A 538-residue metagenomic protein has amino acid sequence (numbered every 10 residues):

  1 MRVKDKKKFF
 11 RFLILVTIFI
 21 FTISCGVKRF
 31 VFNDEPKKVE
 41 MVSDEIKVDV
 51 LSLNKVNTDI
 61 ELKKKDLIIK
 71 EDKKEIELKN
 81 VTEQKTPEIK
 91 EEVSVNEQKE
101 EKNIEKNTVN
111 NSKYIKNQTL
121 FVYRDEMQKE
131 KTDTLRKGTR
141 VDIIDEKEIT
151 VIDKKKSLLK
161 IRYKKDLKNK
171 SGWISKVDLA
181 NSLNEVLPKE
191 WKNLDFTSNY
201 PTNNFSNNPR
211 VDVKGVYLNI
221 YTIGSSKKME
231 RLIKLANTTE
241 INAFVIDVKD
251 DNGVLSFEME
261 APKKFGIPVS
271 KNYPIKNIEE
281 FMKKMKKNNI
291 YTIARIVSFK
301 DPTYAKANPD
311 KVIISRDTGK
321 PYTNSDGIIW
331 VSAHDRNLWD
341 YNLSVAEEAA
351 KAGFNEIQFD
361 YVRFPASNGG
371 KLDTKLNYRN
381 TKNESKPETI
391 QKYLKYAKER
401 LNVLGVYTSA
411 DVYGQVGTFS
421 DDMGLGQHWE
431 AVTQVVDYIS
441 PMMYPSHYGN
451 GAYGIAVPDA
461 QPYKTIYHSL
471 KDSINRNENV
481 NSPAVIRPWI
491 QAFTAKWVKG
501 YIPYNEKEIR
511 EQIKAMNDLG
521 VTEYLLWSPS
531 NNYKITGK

Functional and structural regions predicted by a protein language model:
P36-M41, E45-L53, K63, L67 (+3 more regions): Boundary regions of SH3-family modules and the immediately adjacent low-complexity/disordered segments in eukaryotic
R136-K176: SH3/SH3-like beta-barrel superfamily modules
N204-I223, F299-E348, R510: Active-site-adjacent "subsite" loops/lids of carbohydrate-active enzymes
K228-V254, K351-E356, Y438, M516-T522: Catalytic domains of carbohydrate-active enzymes, especially glycoside hydrolases
T239-Y273, A366-D373: Aromatic-lined carbohydrate-binding/catalytic grooves of carbohydrate-active enzymes
A243-V248, P274-Y322, E356-D360: Glycine-rich, aromatic-flanked loop segments that form ligand/cofactor-binding clefts across common enzyme folds
I293-D301, Q358, K386-L425, N481-F493: Aromatic-lined carbohydrate-recognition surfaces of secreted/lumenal glycan-active proteins
V436-N450, P462-Y467, D472-S473, N477-K538: Substrate-binding cleft of secreted/luminal carbohydrate-active enzymes
